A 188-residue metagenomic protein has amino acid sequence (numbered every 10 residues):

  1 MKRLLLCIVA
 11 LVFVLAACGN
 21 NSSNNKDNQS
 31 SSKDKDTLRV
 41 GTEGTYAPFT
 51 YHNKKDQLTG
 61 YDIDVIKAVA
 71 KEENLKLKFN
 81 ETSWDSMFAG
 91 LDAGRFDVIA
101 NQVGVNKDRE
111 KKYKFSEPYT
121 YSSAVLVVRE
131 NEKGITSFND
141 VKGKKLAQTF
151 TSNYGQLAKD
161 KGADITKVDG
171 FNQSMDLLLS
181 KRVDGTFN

Functional and structural regions predicted by a protein language model:
M1-L4, V9: Positively charged n-region of N-terminal signal peptides that target proteins for export
V14-A17: C-terminal motif of bacterial Sec signal peptides marking the signal peptidase cleavage site
G19-S22: Bacterial signal peptide processing site
S30-V103: Extracytoplasmic small-molecule ligand-binding "clamshell" domains of the periplasmic binding protein/Venus flytrap
L38-T42, F138-F150: Short loop->beta-strand "edge-of-pocket" segments that line small-molecule binding or catalytic clefts across diverse
T50-K54, I66-L75, K142, T151-F171 (+1 more regions): Ligand-binding cleft/hinge of the Venus flytrap
I63-D64, F79-G90, K133, T151 (+1 more regions): Short helix-initiation/N-cap motifs at beta->coil->alpha
K76-D140: Acidic, polar ligand-binding/catalytic clefts
